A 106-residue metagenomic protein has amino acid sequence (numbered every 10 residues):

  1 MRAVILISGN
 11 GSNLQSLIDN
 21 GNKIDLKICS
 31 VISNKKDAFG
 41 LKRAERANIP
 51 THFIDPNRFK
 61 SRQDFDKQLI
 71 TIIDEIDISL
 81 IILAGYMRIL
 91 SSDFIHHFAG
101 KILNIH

Functional and structural regions predicted by a protein language model:
M1-I105: One-carbon transfer enzymes
